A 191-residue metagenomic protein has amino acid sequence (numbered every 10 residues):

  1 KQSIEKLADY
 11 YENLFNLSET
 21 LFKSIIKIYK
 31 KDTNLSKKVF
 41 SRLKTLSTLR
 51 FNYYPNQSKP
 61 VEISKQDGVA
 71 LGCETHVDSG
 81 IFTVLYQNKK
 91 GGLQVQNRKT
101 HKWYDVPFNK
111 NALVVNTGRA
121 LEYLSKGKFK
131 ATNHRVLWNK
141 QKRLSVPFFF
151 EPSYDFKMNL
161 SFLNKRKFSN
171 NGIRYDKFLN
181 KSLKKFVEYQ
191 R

Functional and structural regions predicted by a protein language model:
K1-K6: A short, charged helix-loop
A8-R191: C-terminal flanking tails of non-heme Fe-dependent oxygenases
